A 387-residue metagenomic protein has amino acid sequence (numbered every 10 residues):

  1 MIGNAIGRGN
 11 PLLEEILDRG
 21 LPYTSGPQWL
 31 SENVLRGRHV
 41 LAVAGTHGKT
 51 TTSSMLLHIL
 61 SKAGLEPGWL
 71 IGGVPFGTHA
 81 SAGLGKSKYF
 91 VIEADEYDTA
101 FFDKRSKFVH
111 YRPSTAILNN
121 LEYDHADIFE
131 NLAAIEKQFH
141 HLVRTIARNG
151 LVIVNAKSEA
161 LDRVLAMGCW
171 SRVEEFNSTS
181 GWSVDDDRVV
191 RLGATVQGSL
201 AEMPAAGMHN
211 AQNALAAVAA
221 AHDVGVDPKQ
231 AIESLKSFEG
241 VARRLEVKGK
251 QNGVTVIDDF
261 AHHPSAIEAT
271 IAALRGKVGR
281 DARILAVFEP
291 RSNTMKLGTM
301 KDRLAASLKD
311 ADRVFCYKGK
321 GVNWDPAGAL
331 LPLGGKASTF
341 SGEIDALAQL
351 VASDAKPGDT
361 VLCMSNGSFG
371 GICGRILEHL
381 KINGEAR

Functional and structural regions predicted by a protein language model:
M1, A42, V91-E93, I117 (+5 more regions): Structural motif
N4-V154, A160-S171, L215: Phosphate-binding loop of NTP-binding sites
G7, V109-Y123, S199-G240: A conserved, hydrophobic alpha-helical segment in the catalytic core of large ATP/adenylate-utilizing enzymes
T24-S31, W69-G73, G168-D187, E202-M208 (+3 more regions): Beta-strand->loop->alpha-helix junctions that form or flank phosphate-binding loops in nucleotide-handling enzymes
N33, G77-T78, S183, F238 (+2 more regions): Generic structural signal for helix capping and beta-alpha/helix-loop junctions
G37-L41, G193-M203, G249-V254: Glycine/charged-rich beta-loop-alpha catalytic/anionic-binding loops adjacent to active sites
V43-T51, A94, V189-A201, K336-T339 (+1 more regions): A polyampholytic, Gly/Pro-enriched intrinsically disordered region
H140, M167-R172, A216-R387: ATP-dependent carboxylate-amine ligase
